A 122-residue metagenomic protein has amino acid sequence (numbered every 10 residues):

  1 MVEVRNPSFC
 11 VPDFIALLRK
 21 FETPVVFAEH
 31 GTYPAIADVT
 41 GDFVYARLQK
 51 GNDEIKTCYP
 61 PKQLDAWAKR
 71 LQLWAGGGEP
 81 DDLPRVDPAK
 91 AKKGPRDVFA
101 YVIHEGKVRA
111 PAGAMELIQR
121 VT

Functional and structural regions predicted by a protein language model:
M1-T122: Residues lining hydrophobic/aromatic ligand-binding pockets adjacent to catalytic sites
